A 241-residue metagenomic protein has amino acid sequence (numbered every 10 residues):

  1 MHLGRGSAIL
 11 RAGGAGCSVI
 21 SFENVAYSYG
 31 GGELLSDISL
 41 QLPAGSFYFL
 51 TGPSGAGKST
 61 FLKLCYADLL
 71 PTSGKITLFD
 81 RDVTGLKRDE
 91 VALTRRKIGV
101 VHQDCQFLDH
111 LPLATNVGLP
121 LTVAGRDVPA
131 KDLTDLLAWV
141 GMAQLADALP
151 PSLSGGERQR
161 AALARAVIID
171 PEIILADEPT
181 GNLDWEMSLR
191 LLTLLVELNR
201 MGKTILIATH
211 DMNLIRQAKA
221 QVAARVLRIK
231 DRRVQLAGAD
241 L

Functional and structural regions predicted by a protein language model:
G30, L111, G118-K131, W139: ABC-type ATPase nucleotide-binding domains, specifically the catalytic core motifs of the NBD
Y66: Helix-to-loop junction immediately C-terminal to a conserved catalytic motif
R81-D82, P129-L145: Conserved ABC ATPase "signature" region
V83-G99, L198: ABC ATPase NBD coupling module
L149-L153, E157: Conserved ABC ATPase signature
I168-E172: A short, proline-enriched helix->beta-strand linker immediately N-terminal to the Walker B motif in ABC-type P-loop
I174-D177: Catalytic Walker B motif of ABC-type/P-loop ATPase nucleotide-binding domains
